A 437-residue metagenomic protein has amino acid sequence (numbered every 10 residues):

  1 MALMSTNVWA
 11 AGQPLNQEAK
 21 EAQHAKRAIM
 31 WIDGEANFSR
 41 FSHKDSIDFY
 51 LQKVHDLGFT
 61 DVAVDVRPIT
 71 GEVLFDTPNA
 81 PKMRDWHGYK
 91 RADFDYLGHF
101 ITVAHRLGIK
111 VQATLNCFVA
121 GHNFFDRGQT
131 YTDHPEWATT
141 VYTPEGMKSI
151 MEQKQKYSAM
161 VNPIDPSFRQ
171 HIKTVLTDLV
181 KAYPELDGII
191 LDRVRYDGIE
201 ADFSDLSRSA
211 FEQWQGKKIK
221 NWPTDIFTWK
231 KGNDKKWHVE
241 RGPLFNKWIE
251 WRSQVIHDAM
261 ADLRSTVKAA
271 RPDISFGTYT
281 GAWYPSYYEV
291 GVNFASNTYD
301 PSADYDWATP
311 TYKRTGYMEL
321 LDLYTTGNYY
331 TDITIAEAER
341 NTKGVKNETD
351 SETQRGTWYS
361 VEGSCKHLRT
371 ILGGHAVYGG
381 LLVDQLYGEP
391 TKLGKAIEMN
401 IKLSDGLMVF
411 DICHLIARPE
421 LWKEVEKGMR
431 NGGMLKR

Functional and structural regions predicted by a protein language model:
K20-F41, Q112-Y183, D234-F245: Active-site-adjacent "subsite" loops/lids of carbohydrate-active enzymes
I32-F41, P78-F94, K154-Q170, G242-H257 (+2 more regions): The substrate-binding groove and active-site-proximal loops of carbohydrate-active enzymes, especially glycoside
D45-E72, P184, R314-T326, L403-L407: Catalytic domains of carbohydrate-active enzymes, especially glycoside hydrolases
L57-D93, R340-T342: Aromatic-lined carbohydrate-binding/catalytic grooves of carbohydrate-active enzymes
L74-H87, V119-K154, L191-K235, E289-D300: Aromatic- and acidic-residue-enriched segments that line the glycan-binding/catalytic groove of carbohydrate-active
A120-N123, I190, D197-E200, A270-T342 (+1 more regions): Substrate-binding cleft/loops of secretory-pathway carbohydrate-active enzymes
T174-V175, A182, L186-D192, D197-G198 (+4 more regions): Active-site neighborhood of glycoside hydrolase catalytic domains
T311-R437: Substrate-binding cleft of secreted/luminal carbohydrate-active enzymes
